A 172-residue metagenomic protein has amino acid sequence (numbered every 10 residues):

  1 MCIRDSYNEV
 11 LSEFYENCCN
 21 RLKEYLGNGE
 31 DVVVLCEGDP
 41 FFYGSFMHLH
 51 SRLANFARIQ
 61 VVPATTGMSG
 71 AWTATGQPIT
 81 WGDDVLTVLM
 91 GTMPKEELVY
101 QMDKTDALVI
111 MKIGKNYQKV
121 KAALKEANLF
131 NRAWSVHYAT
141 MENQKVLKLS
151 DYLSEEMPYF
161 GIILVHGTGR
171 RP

Functional and structural regions predicted by a protein language model:
R4-F56, V146-L147, G161-I162, H166-R170: Class I S-adenosyl-L-methionine
R4-Y7, P94-E96, M141-N143: A short acidic, often aromatic-flanked loop/helix-cap motif at beta-alpha or helix-coil junctions that lines enzyme
E9-N17, G44, T66, M93 (+3 more regions): Conserved active-site and cofactor/substrate-binding residues in soluble primary-metabolism enzymes
L11, G27, M102-P172: A contiguous loop/helix-start segment that scaffolds small-molecule binding in enzyme catalytic cores
N20-K23, K95-V99, Q118: Amphipathic, non-transmembrane alpha-helical secondary structure
V34-C36, V61-A64, I110, S135: General beta-strand structural signal in soluble alpha/beta enzymes
G38-K104, S154, T168-R171: Class I SAM-dependent methyltransferase SAM-binding "motif I" and its flanking Rossmann-like core
